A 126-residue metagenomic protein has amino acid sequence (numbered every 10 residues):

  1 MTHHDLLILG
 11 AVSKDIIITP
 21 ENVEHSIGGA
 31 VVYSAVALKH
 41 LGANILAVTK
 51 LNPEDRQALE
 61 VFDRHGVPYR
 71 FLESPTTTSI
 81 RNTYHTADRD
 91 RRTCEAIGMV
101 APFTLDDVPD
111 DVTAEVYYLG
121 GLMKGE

Functional and structural regions predicted by a protein language model:
M1-T19: Positively charged, low-complexity intrinsically disordered leader regions
I8-V12, Y33-V36, D107: Short amphipathic alpha-helical segments, especially helix-boundary/capping motifs
L9, G120-G121: Short, well-ordered coil/turn residues at beta-beta hairpins and beta-strand->alpha-helix junctions within
K14-H25, H40-G120: Conserved N-terminal subdomain of the carbohydrate kinase-like
V23-V36: Short catalytic helix/loop segments, enriched in acidic residues and glycine and frequently bearing histidine
M123-E126: An aromatic- and histidine-rich active-site surface loop
